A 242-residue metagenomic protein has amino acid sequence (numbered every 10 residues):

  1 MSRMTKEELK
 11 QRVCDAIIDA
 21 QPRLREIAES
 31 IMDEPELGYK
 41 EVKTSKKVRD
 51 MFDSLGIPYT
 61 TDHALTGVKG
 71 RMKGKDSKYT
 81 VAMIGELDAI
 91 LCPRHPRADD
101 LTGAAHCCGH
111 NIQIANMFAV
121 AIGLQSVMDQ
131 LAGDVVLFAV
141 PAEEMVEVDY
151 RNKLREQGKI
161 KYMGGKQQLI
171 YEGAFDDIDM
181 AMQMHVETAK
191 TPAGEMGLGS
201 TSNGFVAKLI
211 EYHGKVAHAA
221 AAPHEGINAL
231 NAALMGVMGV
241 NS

Functional and structural regions predicted by a protein language model:
R3-C107, N111-V136: Acidic/His- and Gly-rich active-site-bordering loop/insert found across diverse amide/peptide-bond hydrolases
L87-D88, V240-S242: A common structural junction motif
H95-A105, N111-I112, L124, D129-N241: Histidine/acidic-residue-rich, glycine-tolerant segments that coordinate divalent metal ions
